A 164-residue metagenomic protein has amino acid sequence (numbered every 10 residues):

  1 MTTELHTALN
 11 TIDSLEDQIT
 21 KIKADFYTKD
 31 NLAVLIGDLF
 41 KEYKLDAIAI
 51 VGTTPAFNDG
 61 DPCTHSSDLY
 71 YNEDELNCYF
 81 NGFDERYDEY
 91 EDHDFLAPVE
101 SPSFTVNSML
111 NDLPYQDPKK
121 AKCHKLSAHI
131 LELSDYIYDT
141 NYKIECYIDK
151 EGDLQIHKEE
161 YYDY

Functional and structural regions predicted by a protein language model:
T2-Y164: Acidic interaction surfaces
